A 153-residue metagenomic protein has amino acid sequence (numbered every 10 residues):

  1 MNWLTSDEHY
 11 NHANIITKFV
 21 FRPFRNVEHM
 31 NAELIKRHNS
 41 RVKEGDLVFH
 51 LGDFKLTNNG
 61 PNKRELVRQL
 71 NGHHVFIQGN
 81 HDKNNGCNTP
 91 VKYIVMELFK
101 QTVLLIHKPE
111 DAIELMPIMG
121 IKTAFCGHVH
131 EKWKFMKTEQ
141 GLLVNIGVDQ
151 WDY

Functional and structural regions predicted by a protein language model:
M1-D7, L143-I146: Short, hydrophobic/glycine-enriched beta-strand segments
W3-T5, Y10-L98: Core catalytic region of metal-dependent phosphoesterases/phosphodiesterases, especially metallo-beta-lactamase-like
G86-Y153: Conserved beta-sheet core of the metallophosphoesterase superfamily
